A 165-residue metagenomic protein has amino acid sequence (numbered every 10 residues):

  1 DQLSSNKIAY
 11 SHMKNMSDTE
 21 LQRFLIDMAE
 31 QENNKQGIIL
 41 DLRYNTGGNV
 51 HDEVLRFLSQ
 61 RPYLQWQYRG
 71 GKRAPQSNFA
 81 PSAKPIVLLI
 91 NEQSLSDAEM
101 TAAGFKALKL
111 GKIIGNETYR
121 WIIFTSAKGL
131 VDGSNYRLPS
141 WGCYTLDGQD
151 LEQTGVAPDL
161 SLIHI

Functional and structural regions predicted by a protein language model:
D1-V131: Cleft-lining beta-strand/loop regions that shape enzyme active-site pockets
L110-K112, R120-I122, S126-S161: C-terminal structured "cap/appendage" subdomains that terminate the fold
I163-I165: Conserved small/polar residues in nucleotide/adenosyl-binding loops
